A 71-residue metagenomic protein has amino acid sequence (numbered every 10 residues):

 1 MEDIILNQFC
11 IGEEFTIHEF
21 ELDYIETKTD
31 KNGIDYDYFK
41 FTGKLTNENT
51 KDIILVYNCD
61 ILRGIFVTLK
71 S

Functional and structural regions predicted by a protein language model:
M1, Y24-S71: Amphipathic N-proximal alpha-helical interface segments
M1-D3, C10: N-terminal non-catalytic regions of secreted/periplasmic and cell-surface proteins
Q8-T27: Amphipathic alpha-helical segments
